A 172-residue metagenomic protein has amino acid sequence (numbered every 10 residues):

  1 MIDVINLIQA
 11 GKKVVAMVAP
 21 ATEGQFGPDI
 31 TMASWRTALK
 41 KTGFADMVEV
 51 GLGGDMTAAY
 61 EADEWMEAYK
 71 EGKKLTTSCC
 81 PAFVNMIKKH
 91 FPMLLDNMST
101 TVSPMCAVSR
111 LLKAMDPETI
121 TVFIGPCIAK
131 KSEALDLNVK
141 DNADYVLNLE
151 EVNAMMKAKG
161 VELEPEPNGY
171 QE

Functional and structural regions predicted by a protein language model:
I2-E172: Iron-sulfur-associated redox domains of electron-transfer enzymes in respiratory and anaerobic energy metabolism
